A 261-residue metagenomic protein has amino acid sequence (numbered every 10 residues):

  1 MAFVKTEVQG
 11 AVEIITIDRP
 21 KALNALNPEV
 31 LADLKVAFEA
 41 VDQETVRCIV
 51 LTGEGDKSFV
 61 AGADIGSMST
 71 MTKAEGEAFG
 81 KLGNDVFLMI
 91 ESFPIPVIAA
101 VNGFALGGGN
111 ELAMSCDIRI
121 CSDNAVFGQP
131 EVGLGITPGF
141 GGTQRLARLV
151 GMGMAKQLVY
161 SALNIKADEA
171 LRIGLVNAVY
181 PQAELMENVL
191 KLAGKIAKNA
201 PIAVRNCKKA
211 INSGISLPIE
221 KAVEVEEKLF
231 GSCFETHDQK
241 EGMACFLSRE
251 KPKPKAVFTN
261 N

Functional and structural regions predicted by a protein language model:
M1-G10, V41-E44, D56, A162-D168 (+2 more regions): C-terminal alpha-helix plus adjacent terminal tail
M1-T52, L88: Conserved CoA-thioester-binding segment of acyl-CoA-metabolizing enzymes
I15, R19, D33-L34, L51 (+7 more regions): Terminal peptide-recognition signature
E29-D33, L82, M89, N188 (+2 more regions): Charged catalytic carboxylate motif
V30-D33, F79-L82, L112, L185 (+1 more regions): Hydrophobic alpha-helical membrane-association signature
G53-M89, A105, G135, P218: Glycine- (often His-adjacent) and acidic-residue-rich active-site loop that binds/positions the CoA thioester
M89-I202, S232-T236, E241-A244, N260: Crotonase-fold acyl-CoA enzyme core
